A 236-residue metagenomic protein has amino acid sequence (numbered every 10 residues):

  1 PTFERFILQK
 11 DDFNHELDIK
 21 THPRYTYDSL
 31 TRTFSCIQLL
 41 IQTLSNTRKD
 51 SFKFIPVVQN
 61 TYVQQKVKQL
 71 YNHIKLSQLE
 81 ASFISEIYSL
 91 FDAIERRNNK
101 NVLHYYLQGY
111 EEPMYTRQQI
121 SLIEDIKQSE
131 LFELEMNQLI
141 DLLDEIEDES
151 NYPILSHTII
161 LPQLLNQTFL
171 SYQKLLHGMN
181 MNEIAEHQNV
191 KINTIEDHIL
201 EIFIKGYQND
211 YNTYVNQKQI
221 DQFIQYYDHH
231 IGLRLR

Functional and structural regions predicted by a protein language model:
P1-R236: Accessory DNA-binding and partner-docking regions appended to nucleic-acid-acting proteins, especially the terminal
